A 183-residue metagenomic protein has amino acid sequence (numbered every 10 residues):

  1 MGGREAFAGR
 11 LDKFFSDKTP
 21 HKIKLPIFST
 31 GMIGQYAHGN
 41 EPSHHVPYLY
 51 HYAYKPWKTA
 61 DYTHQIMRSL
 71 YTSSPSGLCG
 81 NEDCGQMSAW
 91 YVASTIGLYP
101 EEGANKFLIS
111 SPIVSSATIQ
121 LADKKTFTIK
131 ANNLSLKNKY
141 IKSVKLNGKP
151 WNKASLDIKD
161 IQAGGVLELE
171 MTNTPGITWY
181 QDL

Functional and structural regions predicted by a protein language model:
M1-T128, N133, K159, V166: Active-site core of glycosidic bond-cleaving carbohydrate-active enzymes
L98, P150, N173-P175: Short loop/turn segments at secondary-structure transitions that flank enzyme active sites
A122, L146-K149: Short strand-turn-strand beta-turns centered on an Asx-Gly dipeptide
I129, K139, A154, I177-W179: Short acidic, gly/pro-rich beta-turn/loop elements at beta-sheet edges and active-site/ligand-binding grooves
K137-L146: Beta-strand-rich binding/interaction modules
G148-D157: Solvent-exposed beta-strand/loop surfaces of large extracellular or lumenal domains
I158-L183: C-terminal beta-strand-rich structural cap/linker in extracellular carbohydrate-active enzymes
